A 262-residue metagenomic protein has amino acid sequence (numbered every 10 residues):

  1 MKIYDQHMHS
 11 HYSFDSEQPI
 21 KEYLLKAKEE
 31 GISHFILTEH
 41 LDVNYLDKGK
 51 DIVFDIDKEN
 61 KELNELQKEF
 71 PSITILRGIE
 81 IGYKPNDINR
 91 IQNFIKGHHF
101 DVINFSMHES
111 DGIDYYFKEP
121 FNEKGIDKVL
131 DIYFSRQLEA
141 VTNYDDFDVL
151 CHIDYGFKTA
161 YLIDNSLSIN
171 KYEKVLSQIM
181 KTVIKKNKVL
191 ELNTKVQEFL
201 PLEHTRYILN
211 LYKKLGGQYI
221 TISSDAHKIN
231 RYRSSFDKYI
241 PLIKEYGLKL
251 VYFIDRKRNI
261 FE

Functional and structural regions predicted by a protein language model:
M1-P85, R90, F94-H99, T159-N170 (+2 more regions): An N-terminally biased module of ancient metal coordination in phosphate/nucleic-acid-related enzymes
M1-Q6, S10, I20-Y23, I163-E262: Charged catalytic cores and adjacent phosphate/nucleic-acid-binding surfaces used for phosphate/nucleic-acid chemistry
Y12-F14, H99, N104-L215: Domain-core and long-helix interface of multi-subunit machines
E39-N44, F70-L76, D111-F117, R136-N143 (+3 more regions): Low-complexity, flexible helical/coil segments
E80, Y155, D255-K257: Residues that form or immediately flank small-molecule/cofactor binding pockets and catalytic motifs
